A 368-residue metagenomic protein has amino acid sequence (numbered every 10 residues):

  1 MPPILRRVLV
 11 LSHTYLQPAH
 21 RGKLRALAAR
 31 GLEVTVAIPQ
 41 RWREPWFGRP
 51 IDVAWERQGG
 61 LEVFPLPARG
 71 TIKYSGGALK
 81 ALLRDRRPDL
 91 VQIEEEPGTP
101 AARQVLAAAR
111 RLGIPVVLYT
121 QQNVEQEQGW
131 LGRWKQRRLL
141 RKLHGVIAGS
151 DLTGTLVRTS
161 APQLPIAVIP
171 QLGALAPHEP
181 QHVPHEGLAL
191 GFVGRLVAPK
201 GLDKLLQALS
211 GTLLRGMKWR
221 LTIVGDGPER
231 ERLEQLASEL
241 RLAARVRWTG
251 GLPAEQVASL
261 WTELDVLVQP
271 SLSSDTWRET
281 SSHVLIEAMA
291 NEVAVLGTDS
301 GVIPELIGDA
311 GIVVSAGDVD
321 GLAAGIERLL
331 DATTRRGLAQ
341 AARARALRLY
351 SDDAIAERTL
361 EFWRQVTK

Functional and structural regions predicted by a protein language model:
L9, H182-L209, T222: Conserved donor-binding/catalytic core segment of Leloir-type glycosyltransferases
H13-L16, E96-P100, L112-L131, K142-G145 (+2 more regions): A short, histidine- and acid-enriched strand-loop-helix "catalytic/donor-clamping" loop that lines the nucleotide-sugar
I38, Q136-E179, T249: Donor nucleotide-sugar binding/catalytic pocket of nucleotide-sugar-dependent glycosyltransferases
P97, Q269-I286, P304-E305: Nucleotide-sugar-dependent
E234-E255: Nucleotide-activated donor-binding/catalytic signature segment of Leloir-type glycosyltransferases, i.e., the conserved
G251-L252, S259-L264, T359: Short alpha-helical donor nucleotide-sugar binding micro-motif in glycosyltransferases
A290, A294-G297: Short hydrophobic beta-strand element within catalytic cores of glycosyltransferases and related nucleotide-activated
G297-D299, D309-V319, E327-T333: Conserved acidic donor-binding segment of nucleotide-sugar-dependent glycosyltransferases
